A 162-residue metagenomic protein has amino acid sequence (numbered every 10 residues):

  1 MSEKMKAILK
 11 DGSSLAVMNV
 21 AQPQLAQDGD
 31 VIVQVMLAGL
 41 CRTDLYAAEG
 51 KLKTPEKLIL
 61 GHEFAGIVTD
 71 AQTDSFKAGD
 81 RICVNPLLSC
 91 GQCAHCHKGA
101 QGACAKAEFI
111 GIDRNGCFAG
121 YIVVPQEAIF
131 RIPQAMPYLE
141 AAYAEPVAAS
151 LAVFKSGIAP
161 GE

Functional and structural regions predicted by a protein language model:
S2-I8, V31: Short structural boundary motif marking the start of a folded domain
M5, D80, G161-E162: Nucleotide donor/acceptor-binding cores
I8-L15: Extracellular beta-rich ligand/substrate-recognition surface
P23-A38, E49-A94, P133-A135: Glycine-rich beta-strand-centered segment in the early N-terminal region that forms part of a ligand/cofactor-binding
T43-L45: Cytochrome P450 core scaffold surrounding the K-helix E-X-X-R motif and the conserved "meander" helix-loop region
C90-E162: NAD(P)H dinucleotide-binding glycine-rich loop of Rossmann-like/cofactor-binding domains, especially the beta1-alpha1
